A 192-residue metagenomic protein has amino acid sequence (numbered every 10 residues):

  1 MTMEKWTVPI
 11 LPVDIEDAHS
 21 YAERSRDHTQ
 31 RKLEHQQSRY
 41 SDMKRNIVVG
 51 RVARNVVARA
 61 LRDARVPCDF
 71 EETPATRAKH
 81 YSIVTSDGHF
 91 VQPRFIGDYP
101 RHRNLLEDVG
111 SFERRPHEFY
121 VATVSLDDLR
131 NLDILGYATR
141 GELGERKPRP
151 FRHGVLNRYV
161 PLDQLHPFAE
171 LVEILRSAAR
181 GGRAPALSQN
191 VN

Functional and structural regions predicted by a protein language model:
M1-S86, R94-N192: Nucleic-acid endonuclease domains
